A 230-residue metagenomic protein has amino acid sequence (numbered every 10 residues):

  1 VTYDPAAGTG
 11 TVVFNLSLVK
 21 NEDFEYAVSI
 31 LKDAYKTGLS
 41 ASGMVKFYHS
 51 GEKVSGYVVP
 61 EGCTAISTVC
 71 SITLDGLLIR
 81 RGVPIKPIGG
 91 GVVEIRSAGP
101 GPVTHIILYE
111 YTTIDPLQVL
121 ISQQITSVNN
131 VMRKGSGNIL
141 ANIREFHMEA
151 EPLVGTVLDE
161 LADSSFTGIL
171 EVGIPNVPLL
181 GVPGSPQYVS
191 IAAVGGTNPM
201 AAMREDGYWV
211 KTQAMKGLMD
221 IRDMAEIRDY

Functional and structural regions predicted by a protein language model:
V1-T2: Surface-exposed helix-loop "recognition/capping" segments that flank conserved functional motifs and form interaction
P5-Y230: Conserved mixed alpha/beta catalytic, RNA-binding, or beta-rich assembly cores of soluble enzyme, regulatory
